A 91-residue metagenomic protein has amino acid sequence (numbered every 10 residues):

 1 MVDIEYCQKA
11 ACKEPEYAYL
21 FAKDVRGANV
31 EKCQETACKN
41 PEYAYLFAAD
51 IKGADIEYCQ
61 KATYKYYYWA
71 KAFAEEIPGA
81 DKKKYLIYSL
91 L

Functional and structural regions predicted by a protein language model:
M1-L91: Ankyrin repeat (ANK) tandem alpha-helical domains that serve as protein-protein interaction scaffolds, prominent
